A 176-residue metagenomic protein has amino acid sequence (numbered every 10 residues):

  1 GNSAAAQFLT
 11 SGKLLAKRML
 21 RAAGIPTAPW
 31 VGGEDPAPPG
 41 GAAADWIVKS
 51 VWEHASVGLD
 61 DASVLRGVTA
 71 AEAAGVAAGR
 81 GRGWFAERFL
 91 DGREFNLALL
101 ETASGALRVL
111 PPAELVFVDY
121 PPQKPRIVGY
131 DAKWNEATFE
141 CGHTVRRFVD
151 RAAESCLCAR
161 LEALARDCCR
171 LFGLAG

Functional and structural regions predicted by a protein language model:
G1-N2, W30: Generic beta-sheet signal
N2-A4, A152-A153: Short, contiguous strand/loop micro-motifs
S3-Q7, E114-F117: Short, acidic/turn-prone active-site loops that include or flank metal/cofactor- and phosphate-binding residues
Q7-E94, T102-G105, E162: Active-site nucleotide/adenylate-binding loops and adjacent lid/helix of ATP-dependent enzymes
I25, G79-R82, F117, R170-L174: Generic secondary-structure signature for well-ordered alpha-helical cores
R66-R160: Phosphate-binding site of ATP-dependent enzymes
L97-L99, R166-G176: Conserved metal-phosphate-binding beta-hairpin within the catalytic cores of diverse ATP-dependent phosphoryl-transfer
